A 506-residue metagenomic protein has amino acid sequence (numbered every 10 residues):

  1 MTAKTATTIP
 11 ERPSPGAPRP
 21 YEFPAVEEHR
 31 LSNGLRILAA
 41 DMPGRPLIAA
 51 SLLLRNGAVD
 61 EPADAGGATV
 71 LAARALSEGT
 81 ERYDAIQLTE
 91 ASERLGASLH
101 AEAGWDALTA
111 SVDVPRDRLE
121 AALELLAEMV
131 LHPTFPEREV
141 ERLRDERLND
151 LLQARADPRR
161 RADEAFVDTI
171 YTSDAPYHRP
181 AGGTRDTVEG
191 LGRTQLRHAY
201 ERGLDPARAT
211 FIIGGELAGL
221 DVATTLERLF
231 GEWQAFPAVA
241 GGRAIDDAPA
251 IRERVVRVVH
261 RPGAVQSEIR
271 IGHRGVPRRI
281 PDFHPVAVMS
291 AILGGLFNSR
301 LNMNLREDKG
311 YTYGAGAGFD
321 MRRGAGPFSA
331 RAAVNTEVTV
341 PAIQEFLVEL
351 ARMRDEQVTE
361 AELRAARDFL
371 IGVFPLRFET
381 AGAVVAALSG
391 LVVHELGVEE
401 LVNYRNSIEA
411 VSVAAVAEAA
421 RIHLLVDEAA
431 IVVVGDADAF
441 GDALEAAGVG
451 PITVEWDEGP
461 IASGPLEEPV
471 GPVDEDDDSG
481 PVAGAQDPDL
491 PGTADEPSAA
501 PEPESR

Functional and structural regions predicted by a protein language model:
M1-P10, R30, Q87-G241, P285 (+4 more regions): Charge-rich, well-structured scaffold segments of protease-associated domains
A3-P46: N- or domain-start disorder-to-order transition segments that initiate the globular core
E22-F23, E93, E253, A415: Residues that act as N-cap/strand-start positions at coil-to-secondary-structure junctions
A25, N33-L35, P46-A50, D106-L108 (+5 more regions): Envelope-exposed proteins and targeting segments
R36-L38, A49-L53, S111-D113, T210-I212 (+3 more regions): Soluble periplasmic/extracytoplasmic beta-strand elements of cell-envelope proteins
A40-P46, A50-N56, D168, A238-N298 (+4 more regions): His/Glu-based metal-binding/catalytic segments typifying zinc-dependent metallopeptidases
D41-P43, E61, A65, L370: N-terminal targeting/tethering segments
A49-D113, R179-P180, G295-Y311, R322: M16/MPP (pitrilysin/insulinase) zinc-metallopeptidase core fold and M16-derived inactive scaffolds
